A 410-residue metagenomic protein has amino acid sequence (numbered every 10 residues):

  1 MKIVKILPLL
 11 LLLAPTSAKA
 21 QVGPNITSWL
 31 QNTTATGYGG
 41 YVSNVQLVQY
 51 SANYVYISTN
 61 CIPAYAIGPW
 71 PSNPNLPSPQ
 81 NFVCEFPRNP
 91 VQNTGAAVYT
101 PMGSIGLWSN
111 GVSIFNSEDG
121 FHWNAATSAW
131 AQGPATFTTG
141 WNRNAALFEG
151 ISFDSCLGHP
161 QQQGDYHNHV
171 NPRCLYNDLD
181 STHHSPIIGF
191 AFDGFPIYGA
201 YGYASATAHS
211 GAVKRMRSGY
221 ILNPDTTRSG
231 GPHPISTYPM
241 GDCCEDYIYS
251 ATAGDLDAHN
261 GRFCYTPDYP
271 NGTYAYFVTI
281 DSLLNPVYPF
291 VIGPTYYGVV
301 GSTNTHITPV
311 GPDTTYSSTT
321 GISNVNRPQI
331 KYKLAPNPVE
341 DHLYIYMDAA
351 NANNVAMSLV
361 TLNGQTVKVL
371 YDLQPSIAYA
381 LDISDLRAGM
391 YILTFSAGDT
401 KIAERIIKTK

Functional and structural regions predicted by a protein language model:
M1-V22: Bacterial Sec-dependent N-terminal signal peptides
K19, N324-K410: C-terminal outer-membrane/trafficking sorting elements
Q21-L147: Solvent-exposed N-terminal domain segments of exported/luminal and surface proteins
W108-V112, Q162-L175, Y269-N285: Extracellular/lumenal glycan-associated surfaces
S113, E118-C156, S229-R262: Short, flexible domain-boundary/linker segments around small modular repeats
D193-F195, A200-T303: Extended, compositionally biased non-globular segments
T320-G321: Short, compositionally biased serine/threonine- and acidic-rich segments at solvent-exposed termini, linkers, or domain
